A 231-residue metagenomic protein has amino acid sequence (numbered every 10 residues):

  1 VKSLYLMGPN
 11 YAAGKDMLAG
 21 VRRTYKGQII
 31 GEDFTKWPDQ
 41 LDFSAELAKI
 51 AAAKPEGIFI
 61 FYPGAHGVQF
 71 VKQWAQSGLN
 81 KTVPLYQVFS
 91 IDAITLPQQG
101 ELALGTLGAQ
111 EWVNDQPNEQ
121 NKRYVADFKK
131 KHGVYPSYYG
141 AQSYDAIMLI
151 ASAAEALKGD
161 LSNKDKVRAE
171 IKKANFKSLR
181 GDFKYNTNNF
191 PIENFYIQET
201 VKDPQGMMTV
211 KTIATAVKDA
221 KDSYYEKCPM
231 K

Functional and structural regions predicted by a protein language model:
V1, R22-K26, A48-P55, A75-L79 (+3 more regions): Sec-exported extracytoplasmic/periplasmic mature domains
V1-Q76, N114-R123: Extracellular/periplasmic Venus flytrap/periplasmic-binding protein
S3-P9, Y135-A141, L161-K166, D182-N186: Surface-exposed patches in mature extracellular/periplasmic domains of secreted proteins
M17, H66, Q142-A146, E193 (+1 more regions): Catalytic-loop motifs flanking and including active-site residues across diverse enzymes
V71-Y144, E155-L161, P204, V210-M230: Extracellular/periplasmic periplasmic-binding protein-like sensory domains
Q87-I94, A151-E193, K202: Mature extracytoplasmic/periplasmic domains
K172-K231: Solvent-exposed, acidic/polar segments of extracytosolic/periplasmic ligand-binding ectodomains
